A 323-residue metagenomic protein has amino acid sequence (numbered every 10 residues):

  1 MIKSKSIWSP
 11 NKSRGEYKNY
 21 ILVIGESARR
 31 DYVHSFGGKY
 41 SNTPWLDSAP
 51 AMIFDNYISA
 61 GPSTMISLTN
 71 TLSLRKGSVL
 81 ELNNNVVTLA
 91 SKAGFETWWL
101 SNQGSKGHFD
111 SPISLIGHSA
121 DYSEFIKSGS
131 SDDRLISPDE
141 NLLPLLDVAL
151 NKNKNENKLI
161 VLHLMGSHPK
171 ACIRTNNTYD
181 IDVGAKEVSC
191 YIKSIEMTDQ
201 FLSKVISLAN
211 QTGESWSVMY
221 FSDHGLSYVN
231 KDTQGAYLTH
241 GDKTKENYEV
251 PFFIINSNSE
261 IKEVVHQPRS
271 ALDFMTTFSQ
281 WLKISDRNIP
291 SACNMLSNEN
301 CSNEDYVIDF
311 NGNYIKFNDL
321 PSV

Functional and structural regions predicted by a protein language model:
M1-V23, S27-T178, E249, A271 (+2 more regions): Active-site-proximal alpha/beta segments of enzymes that process anionic O-linked groups
I2-N11, P144-N151, Y179-F221, F253: A long, amphipathic alpha-helix that forms part of the scaffold/cap immediately adjacent to metal-dependent active
I24-A28, Y220-G225: DG-centered beta-turn motif at the end of beta-strands
G37-S41, N210, E214-S215, F221-S257: Histidine-centered active-site microenvironments of extracellular/periplasmic hydrolases and transferases
G38, S78-L82, R134, P138 (+5 more regions): Extracytoplasmic/periplasmic, Sec-exported soluble proteins
S73-K76, K186-I195, I206-S207, Y237-G241 (+2 more regions): Active-site rim elements
T175-D182, Q234-A236: Short, surface-exposed, charged loop/turn segments at secondary-structure junctions
T244, N313-V323: C-terminal, low-complexity/hydrophilic appendages and adjacent surface loops of extracellular/periplasmic anionic
